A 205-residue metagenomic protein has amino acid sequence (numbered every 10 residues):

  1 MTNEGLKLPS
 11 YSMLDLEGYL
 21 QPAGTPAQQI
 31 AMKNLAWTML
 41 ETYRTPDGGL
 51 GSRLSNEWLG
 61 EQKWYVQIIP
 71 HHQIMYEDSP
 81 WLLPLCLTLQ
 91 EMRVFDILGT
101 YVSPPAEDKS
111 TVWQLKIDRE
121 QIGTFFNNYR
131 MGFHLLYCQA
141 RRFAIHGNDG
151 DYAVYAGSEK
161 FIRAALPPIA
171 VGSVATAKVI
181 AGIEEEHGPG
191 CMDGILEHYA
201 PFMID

Functional and structural regions predicted by a protein language model:
M1-A153, G157-D205: Structured alpha/beta or helical-core interaction and ligand-binding surfaces enriched in interleaved
